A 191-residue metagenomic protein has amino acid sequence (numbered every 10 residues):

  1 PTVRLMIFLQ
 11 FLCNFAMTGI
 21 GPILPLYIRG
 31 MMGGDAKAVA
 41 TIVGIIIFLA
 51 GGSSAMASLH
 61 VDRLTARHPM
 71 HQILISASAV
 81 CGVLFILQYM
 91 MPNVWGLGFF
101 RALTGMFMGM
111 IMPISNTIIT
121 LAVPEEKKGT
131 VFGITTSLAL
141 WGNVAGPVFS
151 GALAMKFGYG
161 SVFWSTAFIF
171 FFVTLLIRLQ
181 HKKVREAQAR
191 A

Functional and structural regions predicted by a protein language model:
T2-I20, A102: Pair of pore-lining "gating" transmembrane helices in MFS-fold secondary transporters
P22-T41: Short amphipathic helix-loop junctions that connect adjacent transmembrane helices in Major Facilitator Superfamily/SLC
I28-R29, L64-T65, A152-G158: Interfacial helix-cap and linker-helix signal at transmembrane-aqueous boundaries of multi-pass secondary transporters
M56-P69, A154: Helix-to-loop junctions at the C-terminal end of transmembrane segments in multipass secondary transporters
Q72-L87, W164-A167: Structural signature of the two symmetry-related core transmembrane helices
L84, W95-T104: Paired small-residue
M110-V123: Intracellular juxtamembrane helix-capping segments at the cytosolic ends of symmetry-related transmembrane helices
A152-F170: A membrane-interface helix-boundary motif in multi-pass transporters
